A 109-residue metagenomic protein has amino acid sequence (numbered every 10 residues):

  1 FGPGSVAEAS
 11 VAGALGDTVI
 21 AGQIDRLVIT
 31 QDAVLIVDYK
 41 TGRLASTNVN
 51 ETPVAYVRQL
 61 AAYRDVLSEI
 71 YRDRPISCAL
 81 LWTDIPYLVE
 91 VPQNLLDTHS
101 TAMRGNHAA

Functional and structural regions predicted by a protein language model:
F1-A109: Structural signature of nuclease core domains in nucleic-acid processing machines
